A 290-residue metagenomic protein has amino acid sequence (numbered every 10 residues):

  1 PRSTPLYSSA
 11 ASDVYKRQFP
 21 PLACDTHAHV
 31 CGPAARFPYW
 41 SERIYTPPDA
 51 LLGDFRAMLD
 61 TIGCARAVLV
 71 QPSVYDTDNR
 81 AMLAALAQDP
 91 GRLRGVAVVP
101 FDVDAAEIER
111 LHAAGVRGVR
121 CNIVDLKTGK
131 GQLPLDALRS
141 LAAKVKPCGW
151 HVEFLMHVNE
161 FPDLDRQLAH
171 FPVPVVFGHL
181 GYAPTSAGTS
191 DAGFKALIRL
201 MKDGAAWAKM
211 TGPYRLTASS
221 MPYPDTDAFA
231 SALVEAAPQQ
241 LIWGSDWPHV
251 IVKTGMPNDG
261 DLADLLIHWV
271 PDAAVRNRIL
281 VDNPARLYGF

Functional and structural regions predicted by a protein language model:
P1-A11, Y15: Single conserved hydrophobic/aromatic residue that forms the stacking wall/gate of nucleotide- or nucleobase-binding
S12-L22, P48-R66, A232, P238-Q240 (+1 more regions): Mid-to-C-terminal alpha-helical segments outside catalytic/metal-binding sites
C24-A28, A67-V70, R94-A97, V119-C121 (+4 more regions): Hydrophobic faces of well-ordered beta-strands that scaffold small-molecule active sites in alpha/beta enzyme cores
H27, L59, M82, V119 (+5 more regions): Conserved, mostly hydrophobic/aromatic
P38-D49, A67-V70, R117-L133: Glycine-rich phosphate-binding "P-loop"
S41-D89, E109: Alpha-helical scaffold segments that flank or form the walls of functional sites
D76-N159, R166-L168, W207-L216, S220: Active-site gating/metal-coordination segments in enzymes
L133-W243: Catalytic pocket-lining loop regions of alpha/beta-barrel enzymes, especially the amidohydrolase/enolase/GH5 lineages
